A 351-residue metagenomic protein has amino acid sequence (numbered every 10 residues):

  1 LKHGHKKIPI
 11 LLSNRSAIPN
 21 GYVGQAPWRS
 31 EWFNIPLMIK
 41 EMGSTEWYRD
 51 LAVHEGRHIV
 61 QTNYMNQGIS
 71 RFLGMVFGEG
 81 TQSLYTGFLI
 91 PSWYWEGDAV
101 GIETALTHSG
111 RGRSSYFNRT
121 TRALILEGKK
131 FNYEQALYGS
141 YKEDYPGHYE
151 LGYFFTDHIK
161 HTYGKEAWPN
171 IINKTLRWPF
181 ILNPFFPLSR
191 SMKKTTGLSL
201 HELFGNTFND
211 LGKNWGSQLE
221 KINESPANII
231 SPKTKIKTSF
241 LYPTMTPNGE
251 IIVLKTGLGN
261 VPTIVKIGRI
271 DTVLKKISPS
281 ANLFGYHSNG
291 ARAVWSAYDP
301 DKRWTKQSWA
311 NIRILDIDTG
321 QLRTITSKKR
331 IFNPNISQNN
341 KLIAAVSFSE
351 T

Functional and structural regions predicted by a protein language model:
L1-Y85, P91: Juxtacatalytic substrate-recognition/specificity segment
K2-K7, H161, K165-W168: Surface-exposed helix-capping loop/turn segments at secondary-structure junctions
W28, E46-L51, Y64-D157, H161-T162 (+3 more regions): Acidic/His/Gly-enriched intrinsically disordered linker/tail segments that often contain short helix/coil "MoRF-like"
E41-H54, I59, Y116, G268-Y286 (+1 more regions): Generic detector of contiguous secondary-structure segments
G112, I236-K237, K255-I264, S278-L283 (+3 more regions): A flexible loop/linker signature enriched in serine peptidases of the S9 family
P146, I171-G285, N289-A291, I314-I317 (+1 more regions): Beta/coil-rich, acidic/histidine-enriched accessory regions frequently appended to metallopeptidases
